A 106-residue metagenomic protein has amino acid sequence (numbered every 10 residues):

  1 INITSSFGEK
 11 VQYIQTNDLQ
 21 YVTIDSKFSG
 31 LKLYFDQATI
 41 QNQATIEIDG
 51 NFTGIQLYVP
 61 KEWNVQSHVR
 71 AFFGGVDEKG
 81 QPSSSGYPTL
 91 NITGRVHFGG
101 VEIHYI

Functional and structural regions predicted by a protein language model:
N2-I106: Short, surface-exposed interaction patches in beta-rich subdomains that mediate adhesion/assembly near membranes
